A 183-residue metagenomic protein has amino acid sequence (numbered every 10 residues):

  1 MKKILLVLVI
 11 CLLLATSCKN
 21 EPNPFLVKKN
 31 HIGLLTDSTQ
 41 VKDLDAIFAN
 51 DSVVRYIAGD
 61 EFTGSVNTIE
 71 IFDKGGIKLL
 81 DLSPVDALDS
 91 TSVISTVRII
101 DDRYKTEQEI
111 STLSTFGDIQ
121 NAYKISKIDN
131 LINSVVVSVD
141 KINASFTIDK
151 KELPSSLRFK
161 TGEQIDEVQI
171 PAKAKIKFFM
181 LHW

Functional and structural regions predicted by a protein language model:
M1-F25: Bacterial Sec-dependent N-terminal signal peptides
L6, I69-F72, V137: Short acidic-hydrophobic surface loop/beta-edge motif
C18-I132, I142, K160-W183: Short helix/turn-capping signatures at newly exposed starts of structured segments
N133-D149: An amphipathic alpha-helical core segment
A144-T161: Long, compositionally biased
